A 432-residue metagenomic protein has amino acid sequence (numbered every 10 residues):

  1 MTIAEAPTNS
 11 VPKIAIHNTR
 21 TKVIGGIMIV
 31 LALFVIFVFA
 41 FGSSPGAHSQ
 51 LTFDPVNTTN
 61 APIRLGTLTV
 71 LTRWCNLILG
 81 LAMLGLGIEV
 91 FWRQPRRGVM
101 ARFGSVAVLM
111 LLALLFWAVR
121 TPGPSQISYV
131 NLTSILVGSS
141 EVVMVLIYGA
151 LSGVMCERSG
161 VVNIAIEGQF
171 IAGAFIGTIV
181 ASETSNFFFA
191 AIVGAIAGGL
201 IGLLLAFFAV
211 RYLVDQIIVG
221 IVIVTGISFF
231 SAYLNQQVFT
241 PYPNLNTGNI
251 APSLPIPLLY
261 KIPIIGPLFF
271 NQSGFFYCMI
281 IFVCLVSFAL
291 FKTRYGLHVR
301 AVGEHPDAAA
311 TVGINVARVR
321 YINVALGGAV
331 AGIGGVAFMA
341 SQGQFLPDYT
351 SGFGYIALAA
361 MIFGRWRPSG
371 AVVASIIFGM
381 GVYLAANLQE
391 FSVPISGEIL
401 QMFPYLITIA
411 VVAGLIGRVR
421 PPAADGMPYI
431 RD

Functional and structural regions predicted by a protein language model:
M1-N60, G66, R73-R120, L268 (+4 more regions): Cytosolic-side transmembrane-helix boundaries in multi-pass membrane proteins
I14-N18, F91-R102, E157-V161, I201-P257 (+3 more regions): Short loop segments and helix-boundary regions at transmembrane helix junctions of multi-pass inner-membrane proteins
S43-H48, I127-N131, L136, L290 (+3 more regions): Inter-helical junctions in multi-pass inner-membrane proteins, predominant in energy-converting antiporter-like
V56-L65, S228-F291, V393-Q401, G426-D432: Transmembrane helix-bundle core of multi-pass membrane transporters and related energy-transducing complexes
N76, M83, S134-E183, A191 (+3 more regions): Single transmembrane alpha-helix segments in multi-pass membrane proteins
V142, F269-F345, P368-S369, V373: Helix-loop-helix "hairpin" substructures at the membrane interface of multi-pass membrane proteins
V145, R211-Q236, L245-T247, M279 (+2 more regions): Pore- or pathway-lining transmembrane helices of multi-pass membrane proteins that form conduits for solutes/ions
M155-I176, V210-I223, H298, Y321-I322 (+4 more regions): Short, non-helical or kinked segments that cap or interrupt transmembrane helices
